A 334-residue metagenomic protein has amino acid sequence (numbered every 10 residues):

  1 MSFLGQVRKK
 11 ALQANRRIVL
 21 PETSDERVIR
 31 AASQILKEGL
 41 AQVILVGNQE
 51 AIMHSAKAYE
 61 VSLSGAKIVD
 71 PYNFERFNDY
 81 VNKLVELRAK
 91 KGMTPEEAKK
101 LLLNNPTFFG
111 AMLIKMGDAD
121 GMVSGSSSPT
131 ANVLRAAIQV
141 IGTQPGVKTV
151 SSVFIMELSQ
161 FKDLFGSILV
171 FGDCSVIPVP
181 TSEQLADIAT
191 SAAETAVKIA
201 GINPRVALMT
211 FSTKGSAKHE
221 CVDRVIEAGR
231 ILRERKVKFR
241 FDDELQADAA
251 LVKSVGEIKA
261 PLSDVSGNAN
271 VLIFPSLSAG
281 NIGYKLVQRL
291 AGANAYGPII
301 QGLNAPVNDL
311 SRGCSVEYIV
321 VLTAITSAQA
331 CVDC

Functional and structural regions predicted by a protein language model:
M1-S266, V271-C334: Anion-binding alpha/beta catalytic cores of soluble intermediary-metabolism enzymes, centered on
